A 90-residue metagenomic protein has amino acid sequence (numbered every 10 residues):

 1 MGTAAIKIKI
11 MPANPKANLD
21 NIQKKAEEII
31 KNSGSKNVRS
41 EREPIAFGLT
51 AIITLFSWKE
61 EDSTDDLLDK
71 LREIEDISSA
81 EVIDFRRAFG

Functional and structural regions predicted by a protein language model:
M1-G90: Long, contiguous binding/interaction regions
